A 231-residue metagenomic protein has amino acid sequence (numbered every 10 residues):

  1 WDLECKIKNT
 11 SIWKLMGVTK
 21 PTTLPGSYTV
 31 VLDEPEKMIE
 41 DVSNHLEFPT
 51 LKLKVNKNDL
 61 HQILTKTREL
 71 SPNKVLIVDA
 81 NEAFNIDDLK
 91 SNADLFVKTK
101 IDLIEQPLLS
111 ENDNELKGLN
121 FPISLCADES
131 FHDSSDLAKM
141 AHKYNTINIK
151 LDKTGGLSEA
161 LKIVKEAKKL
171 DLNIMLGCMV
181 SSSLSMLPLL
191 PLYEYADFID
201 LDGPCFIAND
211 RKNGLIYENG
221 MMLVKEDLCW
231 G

Functional and structural regions predicted by a protein language model:
W1-L76, A83-D87, D94-V97, R211-G231: N-terminal capping/lid subdomain adjacent to the active-site entrance of alpha/beta enzymes
N9, D79, I104, M140 (+4 more regions): Conserved, mostly hydrophobic/aromatic
T29-V31, P49-N58, V75-E82, T99-E111 (+2 more regions): Catalytic beta/alpha-barrel core
P35, N56-P72, F84-L89, L108-N120 (+2 more regions): Active-site-adjacent beta->alpha loops and helix N-cap segments on the catalytic face of soluble alpha/beta enzymes
L46-P49, L70-K74, D94-D102, L119-L125 (+3 more regions): Glycine-enriched alpha-helix->loop->beta-strand junction motifs that scaffold or abut catalytic
S71-V75, L151-K153, L161-G177, G220-D227: P-loop/Walker A phosphate-binding loop and immediately adjacent motor/lid segment at beta-alpha junctions
I86-F96, D133-Y144, G155, I163-V164 (+1 more regions): Catalytic cores of alpha/beta
G177-G231: Flexible C-terminal active-site loop/helix
